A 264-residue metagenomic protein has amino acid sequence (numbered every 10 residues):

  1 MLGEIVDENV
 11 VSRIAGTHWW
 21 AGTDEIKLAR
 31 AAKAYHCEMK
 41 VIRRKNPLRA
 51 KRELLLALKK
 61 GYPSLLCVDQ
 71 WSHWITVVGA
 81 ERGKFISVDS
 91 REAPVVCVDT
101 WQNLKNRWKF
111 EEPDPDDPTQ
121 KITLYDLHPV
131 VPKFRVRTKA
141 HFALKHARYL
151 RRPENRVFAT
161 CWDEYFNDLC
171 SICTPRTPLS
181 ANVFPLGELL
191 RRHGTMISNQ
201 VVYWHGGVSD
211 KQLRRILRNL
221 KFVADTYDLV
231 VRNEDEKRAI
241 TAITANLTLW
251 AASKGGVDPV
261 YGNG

Functional and structural regions predicted by a protein language model:
M1-A21: A structured, charge-rich N-terminal accessory region that forms the first stable segment of a protein and links
M1-I5, A34, A80: Active-site catalytic microenvironments for nucleophilic, acid-base chemistry
I5, N9, I26, L48-R52: Generic alpha-helical secondary structure signal
R13-I14, A31, A57, R107: Residues that form generic nucleotide/phosphate-binding pockets
T17, A21-R49: Short, solvent-exposed, low-complexity loop/linker segments
E38-V96: Active-site-adjacent substructure of cysteine-protease-like catalytic cores
A80-G264: Noncatalytic regulatory segments and standalone regulatory/sensor domains
